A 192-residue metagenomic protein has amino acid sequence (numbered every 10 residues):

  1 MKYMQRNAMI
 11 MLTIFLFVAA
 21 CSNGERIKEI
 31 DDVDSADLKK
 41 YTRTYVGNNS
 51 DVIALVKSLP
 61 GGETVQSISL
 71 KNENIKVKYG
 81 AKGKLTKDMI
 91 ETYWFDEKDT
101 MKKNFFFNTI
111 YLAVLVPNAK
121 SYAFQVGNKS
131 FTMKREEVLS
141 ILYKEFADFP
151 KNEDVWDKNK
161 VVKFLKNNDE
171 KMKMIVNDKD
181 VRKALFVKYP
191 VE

Functional and structural regions predicted by a protein language model:
M1-M9: Bacterial N-terminal signal peptides that target proteins for export
Y3-M4, S50-D51, F105-N108: Short secondary-structure boundary micro-motifs
M11-F15: Alpha-helical transmembrane segments
F17-A20: C-terminal motif of bacterial Sec signal peptides marking the signal peptidase cleavage site
G24-D88, Y93-W94, T100, F164-E192: N-proximal, solvent-exposed amphipathic alpha-helical segments enriched in charged/polar residues
Q66-P150: Mature extracytoplasmic domains of secretory-pathway proteins
S121-E192: Polar/charged, Gly/Pro-rich intrinsically disordered segments
